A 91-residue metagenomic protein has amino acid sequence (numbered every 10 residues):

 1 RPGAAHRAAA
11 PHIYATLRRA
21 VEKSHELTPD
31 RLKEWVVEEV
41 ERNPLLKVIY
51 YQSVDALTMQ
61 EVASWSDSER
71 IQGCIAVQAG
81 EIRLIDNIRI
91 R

Functional and structural regions predicted by a protein language model:
R1-I49: Glycine-rich, Lys/Arg-enriched anion-binding loops that position phosphate/diphosphate groups for phosphoryl
W35-R91: Phosphate/ribose-recognition catalytic cores of enzymes acting on nucleotide-derived substrates
